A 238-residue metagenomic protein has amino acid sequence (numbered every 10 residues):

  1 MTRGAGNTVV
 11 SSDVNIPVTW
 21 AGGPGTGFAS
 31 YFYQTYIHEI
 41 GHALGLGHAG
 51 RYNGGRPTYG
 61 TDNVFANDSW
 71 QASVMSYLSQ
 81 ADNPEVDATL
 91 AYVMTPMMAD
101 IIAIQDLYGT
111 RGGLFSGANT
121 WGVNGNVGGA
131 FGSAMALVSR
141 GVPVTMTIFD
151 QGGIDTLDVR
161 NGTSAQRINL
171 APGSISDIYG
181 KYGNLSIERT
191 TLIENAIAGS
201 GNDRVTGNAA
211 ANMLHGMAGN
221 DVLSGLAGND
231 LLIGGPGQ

Functional and structural regions predicted by a protein language model:
M1-S12, T61, F65: Catalytic zinc-binding patch centered on the HExxH motif and its immediate surroundings that defines zinc-dependent
I16-Y36: Short pre-active-site segment immediately N-terminal to the catalytic Zn-binding motif
S30-P96, I101, L114: The catalytic-center signature of Zn2+-dependent metalloproteases
H38, I104, I193: Divalent metal-coordination and catalytic microenvironments
V74, T147, T156, R167 (+5 more regions): Discrete beta-strand positions within long extracellular beta-solenoid architectures
A88-P143, G152, T156, N161-R167 (+1 more regions): Extracytoplasmic and endomembrane cell-envelope/extracellular-matrix remodeling and assembly machinery
G125-V127, R167-L192: Acidic/polar low-complexity surface segments
G152, N161-T163, P172, I197-N202 (+4 more regions): Extracellular, beta-strand-rich repeat scaffolds characterized by small/acidic residue-biased motifs
